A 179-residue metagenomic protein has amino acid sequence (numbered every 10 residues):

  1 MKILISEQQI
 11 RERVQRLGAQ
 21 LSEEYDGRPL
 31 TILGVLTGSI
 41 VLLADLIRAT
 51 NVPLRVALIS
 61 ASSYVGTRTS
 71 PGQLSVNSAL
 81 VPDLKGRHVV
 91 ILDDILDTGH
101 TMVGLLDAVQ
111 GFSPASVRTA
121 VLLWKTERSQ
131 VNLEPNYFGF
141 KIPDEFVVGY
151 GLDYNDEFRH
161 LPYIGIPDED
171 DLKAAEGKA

Functional and structural regions predicted by a protein language model:
M1-A179: PRPP-associated nucleotide enzymes
